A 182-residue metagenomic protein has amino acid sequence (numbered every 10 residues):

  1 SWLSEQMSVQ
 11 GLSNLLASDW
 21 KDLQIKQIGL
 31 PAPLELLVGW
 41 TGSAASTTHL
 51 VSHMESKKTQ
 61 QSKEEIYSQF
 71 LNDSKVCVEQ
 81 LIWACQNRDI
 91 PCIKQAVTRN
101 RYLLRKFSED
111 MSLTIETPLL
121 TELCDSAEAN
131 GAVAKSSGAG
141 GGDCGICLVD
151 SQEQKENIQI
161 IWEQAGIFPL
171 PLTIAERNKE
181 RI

Functional and structural regions predicted by a protein language model:
S1-K135, I146-I182: C-terminal nucleotide
G138-D143: Short Gly/Ser/Thr- and Asp/Glu-enriched loop/turn motifs at secondary-structure junctions
